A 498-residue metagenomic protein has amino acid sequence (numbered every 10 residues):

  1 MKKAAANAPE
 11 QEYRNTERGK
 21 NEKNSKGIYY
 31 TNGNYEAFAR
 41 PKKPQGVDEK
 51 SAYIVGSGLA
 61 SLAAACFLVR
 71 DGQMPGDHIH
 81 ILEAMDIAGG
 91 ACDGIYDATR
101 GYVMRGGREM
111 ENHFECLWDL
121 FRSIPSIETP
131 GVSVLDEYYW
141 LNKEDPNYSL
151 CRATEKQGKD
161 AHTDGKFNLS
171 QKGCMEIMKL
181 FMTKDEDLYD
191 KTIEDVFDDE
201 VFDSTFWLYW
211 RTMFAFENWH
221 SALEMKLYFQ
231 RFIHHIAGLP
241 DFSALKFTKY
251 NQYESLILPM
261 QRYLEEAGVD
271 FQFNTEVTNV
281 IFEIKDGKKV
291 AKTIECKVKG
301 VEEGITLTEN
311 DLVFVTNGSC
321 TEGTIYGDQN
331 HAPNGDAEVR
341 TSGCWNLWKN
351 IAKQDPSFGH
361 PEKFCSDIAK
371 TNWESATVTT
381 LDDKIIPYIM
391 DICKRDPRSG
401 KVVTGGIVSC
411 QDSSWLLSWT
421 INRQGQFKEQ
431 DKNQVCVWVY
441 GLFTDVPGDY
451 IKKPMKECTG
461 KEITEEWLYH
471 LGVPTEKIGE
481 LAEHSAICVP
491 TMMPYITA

Functional and structural regions predicted by a protein language model:
M1-A52, R70-H78: Extreme N-terminal leader/targeting segments of oxidoreductases
G56-L59: Glycine-rich Rossmann-fold phosphate-binding loop(s) that bind the pyrophosphate of adenine dinucleotide cofactors
V69-Y96: Glycine-rich FAD pyrophosphate-binding loop
A91-G94, E224, T324-D328: Short, solvent-exposed loop/turn and secondary-structure capping segments
T99-W140: Conserved FAD-binding subdomain of flavin-dependent enzymes
I127-H234, K246: Rossmann-like flavin
Q230-L312, N317-G318, N330-H331, D336-W345: Helical element adjacent to the flavin cofactor pocket in flavoenzyme catalytic cores
H235-T248, N310-L312, N317-A498: C-terminal segments that line or cap access tunnels to active or ligand-binding sites in enzymes and enzyme-associated
